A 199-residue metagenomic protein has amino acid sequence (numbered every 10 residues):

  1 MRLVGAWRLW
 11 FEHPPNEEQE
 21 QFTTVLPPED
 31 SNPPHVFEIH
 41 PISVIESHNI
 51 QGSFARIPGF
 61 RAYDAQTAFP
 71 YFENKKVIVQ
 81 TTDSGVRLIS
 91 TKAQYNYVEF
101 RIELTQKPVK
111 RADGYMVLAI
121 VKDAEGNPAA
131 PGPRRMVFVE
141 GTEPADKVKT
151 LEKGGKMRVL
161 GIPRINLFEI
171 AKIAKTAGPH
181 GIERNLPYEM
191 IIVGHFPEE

Functional and structural regions predicted by a protein language model:
M1-E199: OB-fold and OB-like single-stranded nucleic-acid-recognition modules and their adjacent interaction interfaces
